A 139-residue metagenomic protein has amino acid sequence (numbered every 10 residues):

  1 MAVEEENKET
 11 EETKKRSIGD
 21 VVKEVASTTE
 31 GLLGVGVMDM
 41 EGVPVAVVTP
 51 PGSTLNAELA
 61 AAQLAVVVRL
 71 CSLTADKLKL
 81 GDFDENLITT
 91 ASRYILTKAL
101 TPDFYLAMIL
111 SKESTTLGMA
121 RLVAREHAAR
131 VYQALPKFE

Functional and structural regions predicted by a protein language model:
M1-E139: Non-catalytic interaction/Regulatory regions outside core domains
